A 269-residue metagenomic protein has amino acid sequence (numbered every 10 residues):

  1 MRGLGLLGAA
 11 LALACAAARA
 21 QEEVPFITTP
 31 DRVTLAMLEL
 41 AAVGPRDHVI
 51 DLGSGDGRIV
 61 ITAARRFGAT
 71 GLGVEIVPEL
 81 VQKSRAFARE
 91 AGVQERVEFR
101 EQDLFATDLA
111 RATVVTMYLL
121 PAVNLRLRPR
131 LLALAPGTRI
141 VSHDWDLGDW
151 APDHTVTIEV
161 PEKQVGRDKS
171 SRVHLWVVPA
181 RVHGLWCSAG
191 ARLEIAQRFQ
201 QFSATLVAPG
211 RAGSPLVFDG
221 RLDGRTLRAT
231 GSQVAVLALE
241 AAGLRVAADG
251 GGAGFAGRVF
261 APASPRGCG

Functional and structural regions predicted by a protein language model:
A17-D47: S-adenosyl-L-methionine
R46-G55: Conserved class I S-adenosyl-L-methionine
G57-I61: Glycine-rich SAM-binding Motif I of class I
T70-E75: Conserved SAM-binding motif I beta-strand of class I
P78-R111: S-adenosyl-L-methionine
D146-C187: Active-site capping/gating segments
A180-A241, G250: Central antiparallel beta-sheet cores of small beta-barrel/beta-sandwich binding domains
R192, D219-L222, G243-G269: Edge beta-strand at a domain terminus
